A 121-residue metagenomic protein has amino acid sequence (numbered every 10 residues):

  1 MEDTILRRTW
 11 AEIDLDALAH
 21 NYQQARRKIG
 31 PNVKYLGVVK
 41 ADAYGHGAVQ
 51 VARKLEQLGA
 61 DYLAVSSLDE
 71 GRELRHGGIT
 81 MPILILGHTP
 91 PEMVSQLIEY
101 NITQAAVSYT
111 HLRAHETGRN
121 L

Functional and structural regions predicted by a protein language model:
M1-T103, Y109: A charged N-terminal "starter" segment
H111-L121: Single conserved hydrophobic/aromatic residue that forms the stacking wall/gate of nucleotide- or nucleobase-binding
